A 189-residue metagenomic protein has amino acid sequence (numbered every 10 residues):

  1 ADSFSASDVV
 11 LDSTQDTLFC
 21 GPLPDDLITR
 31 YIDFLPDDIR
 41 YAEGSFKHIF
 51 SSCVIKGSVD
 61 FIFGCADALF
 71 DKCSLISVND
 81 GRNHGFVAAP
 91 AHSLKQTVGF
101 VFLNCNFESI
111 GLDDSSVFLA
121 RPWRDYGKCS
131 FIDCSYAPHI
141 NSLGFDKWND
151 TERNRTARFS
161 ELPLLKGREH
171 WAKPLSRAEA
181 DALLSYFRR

Functional and structural regions predicted by a protein language model:
A1-R189: Sequence-level preference for short, compositionally simple segments enriched in small aliphatic or small polar residues
